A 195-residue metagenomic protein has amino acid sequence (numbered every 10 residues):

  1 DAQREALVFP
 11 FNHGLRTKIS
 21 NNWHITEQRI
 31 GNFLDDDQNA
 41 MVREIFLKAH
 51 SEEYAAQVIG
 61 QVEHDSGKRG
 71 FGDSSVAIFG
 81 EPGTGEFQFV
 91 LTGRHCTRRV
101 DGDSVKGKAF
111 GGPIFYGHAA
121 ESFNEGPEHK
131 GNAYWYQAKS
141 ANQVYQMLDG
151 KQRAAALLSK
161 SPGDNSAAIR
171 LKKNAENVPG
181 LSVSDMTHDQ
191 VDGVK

Functional and structural regions predicted by a protein language model:
D1, D35, D149, M186-T187: Ser/Thr-centered flexible coil motifs
D1-K18: Mature N-terminal segment immediately following signal peptide/propeptide cleavage in secreted/periplasmic
A2-Q3, Q38, Q152, Q190: Single-residue recognition of alpha-helix capping/boundary positions
A6-L7, V42, A156, V194: A structural signal for short hydrophobic/aromatic patches embedded in well-ordered alpha helices
G14-P179: Acidic/His-rich structured neighborhood in mature extracellular/periplasmic domains
L181-K195: Extended, compositionally biased non-globular segments
